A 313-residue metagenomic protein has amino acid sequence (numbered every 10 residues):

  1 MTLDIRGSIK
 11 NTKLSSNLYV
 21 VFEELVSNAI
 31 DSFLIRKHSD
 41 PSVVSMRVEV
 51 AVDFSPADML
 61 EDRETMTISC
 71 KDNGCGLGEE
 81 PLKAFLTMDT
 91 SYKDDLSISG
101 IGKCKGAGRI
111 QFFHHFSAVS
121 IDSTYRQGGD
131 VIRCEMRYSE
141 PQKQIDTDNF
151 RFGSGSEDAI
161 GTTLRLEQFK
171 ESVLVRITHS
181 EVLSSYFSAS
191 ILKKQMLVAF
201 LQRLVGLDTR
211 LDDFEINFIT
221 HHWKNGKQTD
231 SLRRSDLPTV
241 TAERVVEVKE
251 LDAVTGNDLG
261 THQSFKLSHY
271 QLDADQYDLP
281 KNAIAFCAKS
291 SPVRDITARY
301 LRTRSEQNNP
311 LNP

Functional and structural regions predicted by a protein language model:
M1, S32, D40-G102, Q127-L311: Interdomain "switch/hinge" adjacent to the Bergerat
M1-I9: P-loop NTPase nucleotide-binding/switch module
S8-S16: Dynamic helix-loop-helix/coil hinge segments at AAA+ ATPase domain boundaries and subdomain interfaces
S15-F54, G108-H114: Conserved ATP-binding N-box helix of the HATPase_c
N17-F22, P81, K103-C104, H115 (+1 more regions): Helical mechanochemical/support elements of P-loop NTPase systems and associated helical scaffolds
L25, S123-G128: Compositionally biased, low-complexity linear motifs
L96-F116: Glycine-rich phosphate-binding loop
A118-D122: Glycine-rich ATP-binding loops of the HATPase_c
